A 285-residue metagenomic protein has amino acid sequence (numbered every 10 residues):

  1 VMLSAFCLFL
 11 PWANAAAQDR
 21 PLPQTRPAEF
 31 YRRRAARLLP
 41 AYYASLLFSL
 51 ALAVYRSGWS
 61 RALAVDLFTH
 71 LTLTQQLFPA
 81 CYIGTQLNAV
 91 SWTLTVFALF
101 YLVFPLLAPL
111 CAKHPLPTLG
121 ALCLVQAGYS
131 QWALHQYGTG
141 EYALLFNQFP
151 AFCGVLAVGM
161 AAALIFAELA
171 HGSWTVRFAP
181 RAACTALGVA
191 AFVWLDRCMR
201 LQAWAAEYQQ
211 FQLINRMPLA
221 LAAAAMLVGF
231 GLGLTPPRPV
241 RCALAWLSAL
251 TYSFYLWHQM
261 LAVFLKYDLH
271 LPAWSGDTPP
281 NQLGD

Functional and structural regions predicted by a protein language model:
V1-P11: Central hydrophobic cores of alpha-helical transmembrane segments in multi-pass inner-membrane proteins across all
S4, R34, L38-Y43, T95-P109 (+3 more regions): Conserved beta-strand->loop/alpha-helix structural units within folded catalytic cores of enzymes with alpha/beta
F6-C7, T72, Y101, Y255: Active-site phosphate/pyrophosphate-handling residues
F9-T25, P79-Y82, L107-A112, E141-D285: Alpha-helical transmembrane segments in multi-pass integral membrane proteins
P11, P23-R34, L38-V96, Q126-A143 (+3 more regions): Membrane-interface helix-loop-helix regions
P40, L99, P115-L116, Y252: Amphipathic alpha-helical protein-protein interaction surfaces
A64, H114-G120: Transmembrane-helix signature of polytopic, membrane-embedded enzymes that assemble or transfer cell-envelope glycans
T118-G128, C184-V189: Central hydrophobic cores of alpha-helical transmembrane segments in multi-pass integral membrane proteins
